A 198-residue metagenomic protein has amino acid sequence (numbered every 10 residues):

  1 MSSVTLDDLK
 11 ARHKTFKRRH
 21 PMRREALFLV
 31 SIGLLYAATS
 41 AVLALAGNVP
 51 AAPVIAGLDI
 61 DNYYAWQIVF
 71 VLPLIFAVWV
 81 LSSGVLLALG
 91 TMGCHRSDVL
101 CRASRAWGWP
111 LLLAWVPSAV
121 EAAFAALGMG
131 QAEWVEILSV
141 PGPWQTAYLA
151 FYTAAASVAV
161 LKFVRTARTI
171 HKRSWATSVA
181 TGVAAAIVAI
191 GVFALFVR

Functional and structural regions predicted by a protein language model:
M1-D59: N-terminal juxtamembrane cytosolic/stromal segments of multi-pass membrane proteins
M1-K17, I68, L72, V85 (+2 more regions): Hydrophobic alpha-helical segments of integral membrane proteins, encompassing both true transmembrane helices
K17-L34, C101-G108, A176-V183: Alpha-helical transmembrane segments and their helix-start/interface "positive-inside/aromatic belt" motifs in integral
L29-A37, A41, V71-G84, W107-W115 (+2 more regions): Alpha-helical transmembrane spans of integral membrane proteins, capturing the lipid-embedded, hydrophobic core of TM
T39-L74, E121-T153, F193-R198: Membrane-helix interface segments in multi-pass membrane proteins
S40, W115-S118, A159-K162: Helical transmembrane-bundle signal
I55-L127: Alpha-helical transmembrane segments with an aromatic anchor "belt"
W134-R198: Terminal transmembrane helical module of multi-pass membrane proteins
